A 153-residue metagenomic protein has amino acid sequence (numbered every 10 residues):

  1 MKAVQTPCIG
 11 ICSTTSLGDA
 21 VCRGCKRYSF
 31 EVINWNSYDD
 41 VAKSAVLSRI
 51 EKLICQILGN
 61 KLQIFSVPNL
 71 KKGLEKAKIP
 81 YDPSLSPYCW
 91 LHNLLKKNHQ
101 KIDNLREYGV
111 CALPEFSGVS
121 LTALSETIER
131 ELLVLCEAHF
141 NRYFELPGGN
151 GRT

Functional and structural regions predicted by a protein language model:
M1-Q63: N-terminal cysteine/histidine-rich coordination modules
P7, A42-A45, N69, W90 (+1 more regions): Exposed alpha-helical structural elements
K26-R27, D82, L132-L135: Alpha-helical protein-protein interaction elements
G59-F116: Short flanking/linker segments adjacent to small metal-binding domains or redox-active Cys/His motifs
K101-T153: C-terminal, charged low-complexity interaction regions
